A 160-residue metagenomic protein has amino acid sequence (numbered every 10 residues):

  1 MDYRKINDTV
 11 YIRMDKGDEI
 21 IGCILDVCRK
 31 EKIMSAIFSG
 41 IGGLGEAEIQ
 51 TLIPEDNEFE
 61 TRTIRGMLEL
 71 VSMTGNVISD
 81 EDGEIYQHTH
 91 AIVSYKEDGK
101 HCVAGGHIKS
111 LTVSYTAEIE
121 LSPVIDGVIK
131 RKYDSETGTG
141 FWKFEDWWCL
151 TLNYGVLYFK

Functional and structural regions predicted by a protein language model:
M1-E31, S35-S39, G45-H88, I92-W148: N-terminal intrinsically disordered, cationic/polar leader segments that include organellar targeting peptides
